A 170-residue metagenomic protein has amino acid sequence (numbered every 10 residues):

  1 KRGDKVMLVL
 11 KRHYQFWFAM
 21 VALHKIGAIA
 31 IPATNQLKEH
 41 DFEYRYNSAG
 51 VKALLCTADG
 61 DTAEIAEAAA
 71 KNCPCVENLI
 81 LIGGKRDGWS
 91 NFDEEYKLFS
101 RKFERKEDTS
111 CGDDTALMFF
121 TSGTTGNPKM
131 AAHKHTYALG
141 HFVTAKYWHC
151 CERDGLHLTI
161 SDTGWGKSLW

Functional and structural regions predicted by a protein language model:
K1-H40, T159-D162: Conserved AMP-binding/adenylate-forming
V6, L23, G27, R45 (+3 more regions): Adenylate-forming
V6, L23, L54, T115 (+2 more regions): Conserved S/T- and glycine-rich ATP-binding loop of Class I adenylate-forming
F16-W17, T34, W89, F119 (+4 more regions): Tryptophan-centric aromatic hotspots in well-structured domains and transmembrane helices
K25-E94: Structural core segment of the AMP-binding/adenylate-forming
L81, D87, K97-F120, N127 (+1 more regions): Conserved pre-ATP/AMP-binding loop-to-beta segment of ANL
S100, A131-E152, I160-S161, G166 (+1 more regions): Conserved structural elements of the adenylate-forming
A116-G140: Conserved AMP-binding A3 loop
